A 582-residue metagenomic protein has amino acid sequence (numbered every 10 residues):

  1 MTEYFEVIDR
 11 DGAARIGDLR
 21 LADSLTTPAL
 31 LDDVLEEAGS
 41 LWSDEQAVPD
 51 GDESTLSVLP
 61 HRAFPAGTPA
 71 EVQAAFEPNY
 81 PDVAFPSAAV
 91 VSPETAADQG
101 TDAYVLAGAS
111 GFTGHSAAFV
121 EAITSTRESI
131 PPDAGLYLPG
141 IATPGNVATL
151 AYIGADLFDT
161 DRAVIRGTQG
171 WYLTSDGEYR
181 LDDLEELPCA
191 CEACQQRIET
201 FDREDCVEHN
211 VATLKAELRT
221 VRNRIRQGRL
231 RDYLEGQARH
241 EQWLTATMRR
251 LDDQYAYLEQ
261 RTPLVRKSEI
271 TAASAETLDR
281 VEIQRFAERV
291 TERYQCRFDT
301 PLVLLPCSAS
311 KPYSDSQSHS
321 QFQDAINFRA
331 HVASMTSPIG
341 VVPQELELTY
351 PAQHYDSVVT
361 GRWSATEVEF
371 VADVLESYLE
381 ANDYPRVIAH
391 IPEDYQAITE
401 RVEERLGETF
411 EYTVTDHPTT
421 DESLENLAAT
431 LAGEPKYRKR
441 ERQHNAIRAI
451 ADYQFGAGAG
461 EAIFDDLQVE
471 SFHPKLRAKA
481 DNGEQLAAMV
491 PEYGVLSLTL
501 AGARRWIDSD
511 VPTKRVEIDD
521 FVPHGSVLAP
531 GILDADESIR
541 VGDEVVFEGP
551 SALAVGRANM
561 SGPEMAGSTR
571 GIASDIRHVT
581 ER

Functional and structural regions predicted by a protein language model:
M1-A84, T271-Q295, S308-A309, Y313-N327 (+2 more regions): Non-catalytic, usually N-terminal nucleic-acid engagement modules in DNA/RNA processing proteins
T2-I16, L25, L30-D32, Q195-S318 (+1 more regions): C-terminal extensions of enzymes
D23, S57, A63-C189: Glycine-rich phosphate/ribose-binding loops and adjacent secondary-structure elements that form binding surfaces
E45-G51, G67-N79, S116-S125, Y313-A325 (+2 more regions): Well-ordered, non-membrane alpha-helical segments in soluble/globular domains
G145-G154, L181, L187-E259, P385-E425: Extended, hydrophobic interaction surfaces within ordered domains
A256-N382, P392-D394, R405, D416-K436: Positively charged, amphipathic N-terminal segments that serve as targeting/anchoring signals
A429-D510: Anionic-ligand-binding alpha/beta catalytic cores of soluble enzymes and soluble regulatory domains that recognize
M489-R582: Beta-strand/loop-dominated core regions that host nucleotide or nucleotide-derived cofactor-binding catalytic loops
